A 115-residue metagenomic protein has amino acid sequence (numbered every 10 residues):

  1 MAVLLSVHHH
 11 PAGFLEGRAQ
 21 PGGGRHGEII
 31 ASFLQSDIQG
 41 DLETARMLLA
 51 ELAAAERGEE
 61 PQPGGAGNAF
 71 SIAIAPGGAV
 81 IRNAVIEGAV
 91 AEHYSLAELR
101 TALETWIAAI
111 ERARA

Functional and structural regions predicted by a protein language model:
M1-E60: Negatively charged, low-complexity tracts enriched in Asp/Glu with abundant Ser/Thr
L4, T105-A115: Short, charged, intrinsically disordered terminal tails
F14-P21, A79-N83, W106-I110: Short, well-ordered strand-loop elements centered on a beta-strand within folded domains, enriched for acidic residues
I30-L34, A102, W106-A109: Aromatic-residue detector
D37-I38, R100-A102, A113: Short, low-complexity, polar/charged sequence segments that are solvent-exposed and flexible
M47-E104: Amphipathic protein-protein interaction modules
